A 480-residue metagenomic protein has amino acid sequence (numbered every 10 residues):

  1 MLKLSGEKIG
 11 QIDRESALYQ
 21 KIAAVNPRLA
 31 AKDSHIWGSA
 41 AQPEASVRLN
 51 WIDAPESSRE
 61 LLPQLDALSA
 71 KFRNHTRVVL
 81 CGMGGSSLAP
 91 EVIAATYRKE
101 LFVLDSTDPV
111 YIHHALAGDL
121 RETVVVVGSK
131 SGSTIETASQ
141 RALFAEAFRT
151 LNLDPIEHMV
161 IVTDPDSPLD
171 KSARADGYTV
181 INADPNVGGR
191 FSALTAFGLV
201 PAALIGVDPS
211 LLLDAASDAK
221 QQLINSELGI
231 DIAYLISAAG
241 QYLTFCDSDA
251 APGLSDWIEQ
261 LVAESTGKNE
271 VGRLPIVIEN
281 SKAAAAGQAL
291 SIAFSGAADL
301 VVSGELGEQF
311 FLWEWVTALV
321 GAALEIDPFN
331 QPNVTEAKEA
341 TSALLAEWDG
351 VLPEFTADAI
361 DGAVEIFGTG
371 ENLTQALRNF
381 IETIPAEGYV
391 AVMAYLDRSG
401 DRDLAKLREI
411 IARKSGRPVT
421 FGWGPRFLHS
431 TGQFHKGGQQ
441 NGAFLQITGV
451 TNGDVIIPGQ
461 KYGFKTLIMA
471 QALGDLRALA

Functional and structural regions predicted by a protein language model:
M1-A70, L306-E308, W315-A323, N330-E336 (+4 more regions): Extended, charge-enriched "interface" segments that sit outside catalytic cores
N50-A67, E91-I135, S139-Q140: Glycine-rich oxoanion-binding loops at beta->alpha junctions
R77-C81, V124, V160, L243-T244 (+2 more regions): Conserved beta-strand elements of the Class I
V79-L101, K414, F421-G422, L428-H429 (+1 more regions): Glycine-rich, small/polar surface segments that engage phosphate groups of diverse ligands
D105-H113, D166-P168, N280-A283, R426-L428: Short acidic loop-to-helix transition motifs that present clustered carboxylates
I135-S139, K220, S295-A297, D327 (+2 more regions): Extended, charge-rich low-complexity interaction segments
T150-A412, R417: Active-site phosphate/pyrophosphate-binding segments
G388-R426, K436, V455-R477: Extended C-terminal subregions enriched in glycine
